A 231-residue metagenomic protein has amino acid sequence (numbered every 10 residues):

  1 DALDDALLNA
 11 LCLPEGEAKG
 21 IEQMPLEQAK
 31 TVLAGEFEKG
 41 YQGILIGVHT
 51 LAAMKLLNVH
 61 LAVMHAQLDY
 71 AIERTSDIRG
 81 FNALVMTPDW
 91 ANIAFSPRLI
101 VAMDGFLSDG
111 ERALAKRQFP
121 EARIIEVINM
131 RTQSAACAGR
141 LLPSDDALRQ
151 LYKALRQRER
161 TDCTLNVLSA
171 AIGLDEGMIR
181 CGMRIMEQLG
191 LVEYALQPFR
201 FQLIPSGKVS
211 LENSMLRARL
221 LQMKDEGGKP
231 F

Functional and structural regions predicted by a protein language model:
E17-Y41: Conserved interdomain hinge at the start of the Helicase C-terminal
E36-F37, Q42, L61-P97: Conserved motor-coupling elements within RecA-like helicase/translocase cores
G40-L57: Conserved strand-helix element at the start of the C-terminal RecA-like helicase core
F95-L142: Long, low-complexity, charged/polar intrinsically disordered regions in eukaryotic proteins
L141-A170: Short amphipathic alpha-helical interface segments
G173-Q188: Short amphipathic alpha-helical interaction segments
E187-P198: A short, conserved structural fragment
S206-F231: Short, amphipathic alpha-helical interaction segments positioned at domain boundaries
